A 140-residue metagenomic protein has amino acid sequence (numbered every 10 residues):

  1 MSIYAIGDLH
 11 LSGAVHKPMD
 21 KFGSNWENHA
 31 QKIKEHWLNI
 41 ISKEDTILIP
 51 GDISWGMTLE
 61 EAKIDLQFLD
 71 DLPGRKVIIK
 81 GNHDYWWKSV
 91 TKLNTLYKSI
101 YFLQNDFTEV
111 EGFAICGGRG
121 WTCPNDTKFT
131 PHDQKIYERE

Functional and structural regions predicted by a protein language model:
M1, I6-G7: N-terminal, positively charged/glycine-rich alpha-helical extensions of SAM-dependent methyltransferases
S2, V15-V110: Core catalytic region of metal-dependent phosphoesterases/phosphodiesterases, especially metallo-beta-lactamase-like
G7-A14: Short polar catalytic/cofactor-binding loops
H10, S54, H83-D84, G120-T122: Short, glycine/serine-rich, charged loops/turns that create anion-binding and catalytic segments at active sites
S24-E27, K34, E111-E140: Binuclear metal-dependent hydrolase catalytic cores centered on His/Asp/Glu-rich metal-binding motifs
